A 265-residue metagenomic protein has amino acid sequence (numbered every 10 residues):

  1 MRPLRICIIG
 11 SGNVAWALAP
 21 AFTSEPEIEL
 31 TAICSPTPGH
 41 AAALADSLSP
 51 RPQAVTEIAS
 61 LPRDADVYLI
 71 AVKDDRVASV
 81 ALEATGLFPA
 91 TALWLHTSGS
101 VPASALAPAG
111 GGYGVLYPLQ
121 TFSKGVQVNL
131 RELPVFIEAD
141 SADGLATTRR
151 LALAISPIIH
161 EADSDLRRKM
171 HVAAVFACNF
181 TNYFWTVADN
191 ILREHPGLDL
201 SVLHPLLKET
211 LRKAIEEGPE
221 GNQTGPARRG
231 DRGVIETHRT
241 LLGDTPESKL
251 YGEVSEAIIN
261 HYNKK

Functional and structural regions predicted by a protein language model:
M1-S60: NAD(P)+-binding Rossmann beta1-loop-alpha1 motif at the extreme N-terminus of oxidoreductases
L4, A92, L133: Nucleotide donor/acceptor-binding cores
L18, H40-S47, R51, L87 (+3 more regions): Internal alpha-helical scaffold of NAD(P)-dependent oxidoreductase catalytic cores
A32-S35, L93-S98, L116, V135-I137 (+1 more regions): Short, hydrophobic beta-strand segments that form beta-sheet elements in well-ordered domains
P38-A42, S47-Q127: Rossmann-like NAD(P)(H) cofactor-binding subdomain of soluble oxidoreductases
S201-K265: NAD(P)-dependent Rossmann-like dehydrogenase/reductase catalytic/cofactor-binding core
